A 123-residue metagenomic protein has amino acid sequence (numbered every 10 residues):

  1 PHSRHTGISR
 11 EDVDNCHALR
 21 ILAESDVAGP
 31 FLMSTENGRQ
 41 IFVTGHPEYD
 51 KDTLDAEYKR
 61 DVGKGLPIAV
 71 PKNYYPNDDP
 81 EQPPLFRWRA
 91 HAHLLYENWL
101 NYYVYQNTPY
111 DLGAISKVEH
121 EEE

Functional and structural regions predicted by a protein language model:
P1-D52, E119-E122: Pocket-forming structural segment of enzyme catalytic cores
P47-E123: Acyltransferase
